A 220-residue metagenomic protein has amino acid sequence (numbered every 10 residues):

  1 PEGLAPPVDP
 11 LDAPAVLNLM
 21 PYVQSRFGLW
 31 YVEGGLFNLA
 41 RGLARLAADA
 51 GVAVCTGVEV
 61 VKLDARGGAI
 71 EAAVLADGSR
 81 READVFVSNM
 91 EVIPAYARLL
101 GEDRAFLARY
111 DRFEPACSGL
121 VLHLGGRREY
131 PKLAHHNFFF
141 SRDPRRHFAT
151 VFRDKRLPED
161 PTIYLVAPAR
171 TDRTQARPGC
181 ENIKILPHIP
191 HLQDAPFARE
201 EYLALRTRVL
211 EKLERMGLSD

Functional and structural regions predicted by a protein language model:
P1-A13: Rossmann-like flavin
P1-E2, V23-Y31, P190-A198: Glycine- and acidic
D12-V16, G35, L39, E82 (+3 more regions): General structural feature for long, well-ordered alpha-helical segments within catalytic domains of soluble enzymes
L19-A76: Helical element adjacent to the flavin cofactor pocket in flavoenzyme catalytic cores
G42, L46-A50, E59, N89 (+3 more regions): Generic, well-ordered alpha-helical scaffold segments in large soluble proteins
E59-R177: Mid-domain catalytic core of redox enzymes that form a hydrophobic substrate pocket/lid adjacent to a catalytic redox
Y164-D220: FAD-dependent oxidoreductase catalytic-site/capping-region signature
